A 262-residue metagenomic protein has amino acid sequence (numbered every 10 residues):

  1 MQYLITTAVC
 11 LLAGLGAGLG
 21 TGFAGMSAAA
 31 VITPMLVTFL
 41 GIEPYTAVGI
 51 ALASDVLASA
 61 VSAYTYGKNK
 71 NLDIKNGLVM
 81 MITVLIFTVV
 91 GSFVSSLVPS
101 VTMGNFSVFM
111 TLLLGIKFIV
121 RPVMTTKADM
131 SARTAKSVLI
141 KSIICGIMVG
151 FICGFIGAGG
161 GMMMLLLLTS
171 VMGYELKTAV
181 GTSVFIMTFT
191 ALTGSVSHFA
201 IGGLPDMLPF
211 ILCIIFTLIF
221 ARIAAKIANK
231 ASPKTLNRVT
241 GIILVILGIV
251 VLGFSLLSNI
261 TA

Functional and structural regions predicted by a protein language model:
M1-A17, T33, V37-F39, P44 (+3 more regions): Juxtamembrane transmembrane-helix boundary motif
M1-T6, C10, A53-Y64, G159-L168 (+1 more regions): Hydrophobic, membrane-facing alpha-helical anchors
G18, V48-V56, V180-A191, L244: Transmembrane helix-bundle signature of multi-pass membrane transporters/permeases
L19-A28, K68-L72, V171-G181, K234: Membrane-helix interface "capping/anchor" motifs
F23-I32, G157-L167: Transmembrane helix boundary and interhelical junction motifs in multipass membrane proteins
I42-I50, K75-N76, G173-V184: Membrane-interface alpha-helices at helix entry/exit sites of multi-pass transporters
A53-V61, I86-V90, V94, F185-T193: Membrane-embedded alpha-helical segments of transport systems, primarily multispan ion/solute transporters
S54, T182-H198, L208-A221: A small-residue-rich subset of transmembrane alpha-helices
